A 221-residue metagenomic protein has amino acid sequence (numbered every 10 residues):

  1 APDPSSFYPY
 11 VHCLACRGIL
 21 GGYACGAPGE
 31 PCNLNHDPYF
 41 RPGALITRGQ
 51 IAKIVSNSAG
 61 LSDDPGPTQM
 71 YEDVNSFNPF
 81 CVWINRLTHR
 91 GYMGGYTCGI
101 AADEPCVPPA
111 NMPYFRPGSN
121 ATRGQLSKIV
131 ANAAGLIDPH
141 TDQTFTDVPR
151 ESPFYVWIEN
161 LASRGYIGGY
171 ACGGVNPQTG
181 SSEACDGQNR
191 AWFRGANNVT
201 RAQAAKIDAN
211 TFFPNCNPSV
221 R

Functional and structural regions predicted by a protein language model:
A1-S6, G21-G49, N57-W83, M93-G124 (+3 more regions): Feature responds to low-complexity, polar/acidic, surface-exposed segments characteristic of secreted/exported proteins
P9-R17: Short, compositionally biased
V11, A52, S127: Generic structural marker for isolated residues within well-ordered, non-membrane alpha-helices of soluble domains
G18, G91, G165: Phosphate/pyrophosphate-binding loop motifs in nucleotide- or prenyl diphosphate-using proteins
I167-G168, I207: C-terminal functional regions that serve as terminal interaction/effector modules
